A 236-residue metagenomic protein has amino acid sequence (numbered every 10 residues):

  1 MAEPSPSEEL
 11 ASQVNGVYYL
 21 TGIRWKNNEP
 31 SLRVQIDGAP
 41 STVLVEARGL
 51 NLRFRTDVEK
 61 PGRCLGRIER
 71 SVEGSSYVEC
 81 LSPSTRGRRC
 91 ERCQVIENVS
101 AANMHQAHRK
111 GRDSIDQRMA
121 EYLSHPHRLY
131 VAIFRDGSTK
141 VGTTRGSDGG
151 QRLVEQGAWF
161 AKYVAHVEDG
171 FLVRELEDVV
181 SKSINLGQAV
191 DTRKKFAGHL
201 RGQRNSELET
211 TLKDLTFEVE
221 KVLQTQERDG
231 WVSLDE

Functional and structural regions predicted by a protein language model:
M1-E236: Non-catalytic accessory segments flanking enzymatic or RNA/DNA-binding domains
